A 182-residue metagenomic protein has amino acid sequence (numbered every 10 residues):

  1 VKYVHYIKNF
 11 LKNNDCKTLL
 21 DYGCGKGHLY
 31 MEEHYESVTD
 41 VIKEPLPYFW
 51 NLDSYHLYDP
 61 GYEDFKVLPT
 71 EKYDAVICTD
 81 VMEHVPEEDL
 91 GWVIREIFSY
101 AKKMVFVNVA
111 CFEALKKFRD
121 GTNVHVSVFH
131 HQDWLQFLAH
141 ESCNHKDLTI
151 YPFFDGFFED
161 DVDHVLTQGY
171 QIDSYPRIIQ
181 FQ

Functional and structural regions predicted by a protein language model:
V1-A75, G91-I94, Y100, C111-F137 (+1 more regions): Conserved N-terminal segment of class I S-adenosyl-L-methionine
A75-V81: A short beta-strand submotif of the Rossmann-like class I SAM-dependent methyltransferase core that lines
V81, E96-I97: Conserved beta-strand->loop/alpha-helix structural units within folded catalytic cores of enzymes with alpha/beta
S99-V105: Conserved acidic-Pro-Pro-aromatic motif
N108: Alpha/beta-hydrolase-fold catalytic nucleophile elbow
